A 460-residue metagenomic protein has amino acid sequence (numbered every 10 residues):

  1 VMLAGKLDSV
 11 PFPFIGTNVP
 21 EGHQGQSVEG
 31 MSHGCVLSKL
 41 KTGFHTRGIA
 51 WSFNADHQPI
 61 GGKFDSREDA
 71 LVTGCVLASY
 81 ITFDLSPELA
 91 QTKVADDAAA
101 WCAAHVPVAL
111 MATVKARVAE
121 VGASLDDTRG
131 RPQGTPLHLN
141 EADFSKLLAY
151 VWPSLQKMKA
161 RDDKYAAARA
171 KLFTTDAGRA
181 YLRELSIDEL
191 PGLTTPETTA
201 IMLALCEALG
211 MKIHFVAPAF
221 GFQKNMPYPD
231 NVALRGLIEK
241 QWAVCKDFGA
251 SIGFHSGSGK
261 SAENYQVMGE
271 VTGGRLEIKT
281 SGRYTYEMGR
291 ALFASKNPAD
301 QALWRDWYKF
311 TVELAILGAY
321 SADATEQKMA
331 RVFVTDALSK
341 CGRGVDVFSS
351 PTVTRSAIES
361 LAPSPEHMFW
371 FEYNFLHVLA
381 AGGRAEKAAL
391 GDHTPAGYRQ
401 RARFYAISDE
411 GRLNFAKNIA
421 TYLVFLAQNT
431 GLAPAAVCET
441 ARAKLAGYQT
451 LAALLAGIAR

Functional and structural regions predicted by a protein language model:
V1-S38, G43-T46, A50, G61-P87 (+4 more regions): Active-site capping/gating regions of soluble enzymes
D56, L185, H255: Conserved, mostly hydrophobic/aromatic
Y80, D84-Y165: Active-site cores of enzymes that catalyze phosphoryl transfer or operate on phosphate-rich substrates
A177-R183: Short, conserved phosphate-binding/catalytic loop or strand-edge motifs used in phosphoryl-/nucleotidyl-transfer
S186-L190: Short loop/turn motifs enriched for small/polar and acidic residues
